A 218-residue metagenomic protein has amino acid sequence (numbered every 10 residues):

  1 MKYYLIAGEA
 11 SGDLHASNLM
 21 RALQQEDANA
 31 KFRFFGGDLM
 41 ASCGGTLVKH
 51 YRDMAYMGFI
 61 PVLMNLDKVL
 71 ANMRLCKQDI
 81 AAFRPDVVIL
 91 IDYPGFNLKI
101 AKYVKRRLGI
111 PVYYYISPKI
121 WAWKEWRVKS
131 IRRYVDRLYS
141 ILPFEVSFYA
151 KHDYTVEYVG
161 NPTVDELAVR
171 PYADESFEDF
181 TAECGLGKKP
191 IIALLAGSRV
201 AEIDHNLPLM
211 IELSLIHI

Functional and structural regions predicted by a protein language model:
M1-K2, P190: Nucleotide donor/acceptor-binding cores
K2-C184, L195-N206: Active-site and donor-binding regions of nucleotide-sugar-utilizing enzymes
G187: All-alpha amphipathic helical-bundle segments outside canonical DNA-binding/catalytic cores that form hydrophobic
P208-I211: Short acidic-capped amphipathic helix/loop micro-motif used as an active-site/signal-coupling element
I216-I218: Conserved small/polar residues in nucleotide/adenosyl-binding loops
